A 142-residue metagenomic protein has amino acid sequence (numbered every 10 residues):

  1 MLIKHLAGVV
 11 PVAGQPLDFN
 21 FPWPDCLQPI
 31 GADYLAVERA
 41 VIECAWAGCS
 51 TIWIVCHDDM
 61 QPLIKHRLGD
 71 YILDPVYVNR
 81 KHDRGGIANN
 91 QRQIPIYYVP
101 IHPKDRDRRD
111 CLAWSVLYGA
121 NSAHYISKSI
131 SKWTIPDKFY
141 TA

Functional and structural regions predicted by a protein language model:
M1-P29, Y34, E38-R39, A45-I52: N-terminal nucleotide-binding beta1-loop-alpha1 segment
P11-G14, C56-D59, T141-A142: Structural motif
A36, I42-A45, P75-R84: Glycine/small-residue-rich interface belts in oligomeric ring/scaffold proteins and their assembly partners
A40-E43, A47, D70, Y118-I126: A generic secondary-structure signal
C44-M60, K104: Generic detector of contiguous secondary-structure segments
D58-H82: Glycine-rich phosphate-binding loop and adjoining beta1-alpha1-beta2 segment of Rossmann-like nucleotide-binding folds
K65, D74, D83-A142: Conserved beta-loop-beta/alpha segment of the NTase-like Rossmann-fold superfamily that binds/positions NTPs
